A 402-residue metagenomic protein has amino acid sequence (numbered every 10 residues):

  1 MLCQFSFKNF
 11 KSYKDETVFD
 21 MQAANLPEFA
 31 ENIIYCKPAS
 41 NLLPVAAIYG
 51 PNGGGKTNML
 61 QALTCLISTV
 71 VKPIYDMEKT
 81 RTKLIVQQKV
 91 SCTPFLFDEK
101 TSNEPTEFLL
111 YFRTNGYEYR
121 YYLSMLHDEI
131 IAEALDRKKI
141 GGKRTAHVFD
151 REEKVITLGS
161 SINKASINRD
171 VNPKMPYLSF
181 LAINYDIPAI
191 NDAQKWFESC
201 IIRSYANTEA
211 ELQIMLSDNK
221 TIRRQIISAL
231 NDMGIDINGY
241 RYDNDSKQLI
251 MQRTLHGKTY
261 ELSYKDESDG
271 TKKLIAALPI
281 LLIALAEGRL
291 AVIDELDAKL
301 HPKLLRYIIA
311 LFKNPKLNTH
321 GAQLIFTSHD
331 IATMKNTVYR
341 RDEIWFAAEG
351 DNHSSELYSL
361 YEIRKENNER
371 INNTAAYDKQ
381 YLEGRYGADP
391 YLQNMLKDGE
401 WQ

Functional and structural regions predicted by a protein language model:
M1-Q4, L255, A310-Q402: C-terminal lobe/lid and adjacent interdomain/linker elements of RecA-like ASCE P-loop ATPase modules
M1-Q4, S102-L110, I131: Short, hydrophobic/aromatic-rich segments at coil-to-beta transitions
L2-S68: Pre-Walker A-like glycine/lysine-rich segment at the N-terminus of P-loop NTPase domains
K8, S204-D266, K272, Y377 (+4 more regions): Extended helical coiled-coil dimerization/tether regions that scaffold and oligomerize large DNA-maintenance assemblies
N41-S91, L274-I275, I280, A310-L311: Phosphate-binding glycine-rich loops of NTP-binding sites
V45-Y49, Y242-L282, L290-K303: Conserved ABC ATPase signature
T114-Y242: Electropositive, glycine-dotted interaction segments that contact anionic polymers or phosphate-rich ligands
K303-A310: Conserved D-loop/post-Walker B switch-helix segment of ABC ATPase nucleotide-binding domains
